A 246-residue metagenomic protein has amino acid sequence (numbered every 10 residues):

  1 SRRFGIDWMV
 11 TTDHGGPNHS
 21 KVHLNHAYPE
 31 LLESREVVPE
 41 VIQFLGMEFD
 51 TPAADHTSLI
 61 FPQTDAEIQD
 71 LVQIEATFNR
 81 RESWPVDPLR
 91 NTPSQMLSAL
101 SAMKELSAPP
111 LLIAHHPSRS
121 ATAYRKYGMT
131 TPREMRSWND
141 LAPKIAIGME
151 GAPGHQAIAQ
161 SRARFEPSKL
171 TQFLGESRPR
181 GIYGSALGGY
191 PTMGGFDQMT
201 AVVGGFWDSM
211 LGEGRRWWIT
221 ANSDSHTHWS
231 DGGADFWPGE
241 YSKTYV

Functional and structural regions predicted by a protein language model:
S1-V246: Extended, charged catalytic domains and RNA/DNA-binding interfaces, predominantly in divalent-metal-using enzymes
